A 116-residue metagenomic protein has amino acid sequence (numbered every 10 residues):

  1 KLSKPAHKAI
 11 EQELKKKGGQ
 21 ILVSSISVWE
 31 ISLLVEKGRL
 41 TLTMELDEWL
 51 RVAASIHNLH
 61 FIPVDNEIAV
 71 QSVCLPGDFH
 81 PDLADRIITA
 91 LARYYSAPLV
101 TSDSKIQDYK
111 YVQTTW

Functional and structural regions predicted by a protein language model:
K1-K4, S27-E45, V73-F79: A short secondary-structure junction motif
K1-V23, R39-V52, Y95: Short, well-structured N-terminal submotif of metal-dependent ribonuclease cores
Q20, N58-H60, P98, Q113: Conserved beta-strand segments of alpha/beta enzyme cores
S27-V28, I68, I88, K105-I106: Alpha-helix capping/helix-boundary segments
L50-D78: Acidic catalytic patch
A84: Acidic donor-binding loop at a coil-to-helix junction in glycosyltransferase catalytic cores that engages
T89-W116: Acidic, PIN/NYN-like endoribonuclease modules and their adjacent C-terminal/linker elements
